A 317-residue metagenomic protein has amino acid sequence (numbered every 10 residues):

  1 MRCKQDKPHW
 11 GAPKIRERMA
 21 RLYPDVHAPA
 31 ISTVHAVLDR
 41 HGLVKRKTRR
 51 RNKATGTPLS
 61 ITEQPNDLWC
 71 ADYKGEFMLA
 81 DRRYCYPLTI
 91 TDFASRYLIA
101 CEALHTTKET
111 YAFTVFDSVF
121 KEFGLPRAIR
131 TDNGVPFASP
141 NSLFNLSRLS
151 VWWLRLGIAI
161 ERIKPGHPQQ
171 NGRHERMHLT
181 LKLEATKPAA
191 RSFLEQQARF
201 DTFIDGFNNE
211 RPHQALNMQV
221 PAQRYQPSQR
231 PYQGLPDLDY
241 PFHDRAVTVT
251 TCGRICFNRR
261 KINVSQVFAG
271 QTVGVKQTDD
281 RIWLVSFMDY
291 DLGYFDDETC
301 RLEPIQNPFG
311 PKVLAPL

Functional and structural regions predicted by a protein language model:
M1, I15, V34, D72 (+11 more regions): Mobile genetic element proteins and their domesticated derivatives, centered on retroelements and DNA transposons
M1-C70, E76, F144-S150, V220-R230: Basic, flexible linker segments flanking DNA-binding modules in nucleic acid-interacting mobile-element proteins
S32, A36-Y97, H105, E109-R127 (+2 more regions): Mobile-element integrase/transposase regions, centering on the N-terminal DNA-binding/Zn-coordinating module
D81-R82, N133, R259, D289: Residue-level detection of beta-strand-connecting loop/turn positions
I99-A100, G293: A structural microfeature
F120-L143, K164-G166, N171, N217-P221: Acidic/histidine-rich, metal-coordinating catalytic segments
R148-Q233, G274-R281: Charged alpha-helix within mobile-element recombinases
I204, N208-L317: C-terminal, beta-rich DNA-binding module of retroviral/retroelements integrases
